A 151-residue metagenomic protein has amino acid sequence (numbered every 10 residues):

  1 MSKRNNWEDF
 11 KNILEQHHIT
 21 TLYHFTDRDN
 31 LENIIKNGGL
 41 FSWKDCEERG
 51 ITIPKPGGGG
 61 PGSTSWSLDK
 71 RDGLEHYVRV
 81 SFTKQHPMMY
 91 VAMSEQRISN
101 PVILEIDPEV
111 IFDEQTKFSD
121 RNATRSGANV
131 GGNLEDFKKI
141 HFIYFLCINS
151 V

Functional and structural regions predicted by a protein language model:
M1-R79, Q85-V151: Active-site-proximal loop/hinge segments that shape catalytic or ion-binding/gating pockets
